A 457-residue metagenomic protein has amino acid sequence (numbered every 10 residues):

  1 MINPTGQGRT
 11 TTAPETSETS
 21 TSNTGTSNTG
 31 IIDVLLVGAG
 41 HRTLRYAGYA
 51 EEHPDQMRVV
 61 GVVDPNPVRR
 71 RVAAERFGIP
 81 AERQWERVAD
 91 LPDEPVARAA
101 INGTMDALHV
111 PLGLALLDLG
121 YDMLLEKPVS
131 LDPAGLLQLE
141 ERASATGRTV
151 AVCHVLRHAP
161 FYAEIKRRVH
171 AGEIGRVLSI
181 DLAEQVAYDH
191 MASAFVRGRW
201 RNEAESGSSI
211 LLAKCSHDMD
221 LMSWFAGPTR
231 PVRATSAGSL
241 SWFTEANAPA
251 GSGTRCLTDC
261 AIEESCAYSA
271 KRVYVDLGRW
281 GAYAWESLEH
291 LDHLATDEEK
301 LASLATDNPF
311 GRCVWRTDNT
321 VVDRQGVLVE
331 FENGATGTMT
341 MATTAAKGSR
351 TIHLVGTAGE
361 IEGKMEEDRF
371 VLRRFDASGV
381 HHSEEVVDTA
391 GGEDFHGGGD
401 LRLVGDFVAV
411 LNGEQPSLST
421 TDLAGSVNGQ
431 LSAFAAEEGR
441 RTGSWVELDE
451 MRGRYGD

Functional and structural regions predicted by a protein language model:
M1-E18, N23-I79: N-terminal Rossmann-like dinucleotide-binding module
N3, F77-R142: Beta-loop-alpha module in the N-terminal Rossmann-like domain of NAD(P)-dependent dehydrogenases, especially those
Q138-V155, G175-S179: Rossmann-fold dehydrogenase core element
L156-R312, G443: Predominantly a Rossmann-like dinucleotide-binding segment in NAD(P)-dependent oxidoreductases
V321-D457: C-terminal helical cap and adjacent loop that interface with cofactors, partners, or active-site loops
